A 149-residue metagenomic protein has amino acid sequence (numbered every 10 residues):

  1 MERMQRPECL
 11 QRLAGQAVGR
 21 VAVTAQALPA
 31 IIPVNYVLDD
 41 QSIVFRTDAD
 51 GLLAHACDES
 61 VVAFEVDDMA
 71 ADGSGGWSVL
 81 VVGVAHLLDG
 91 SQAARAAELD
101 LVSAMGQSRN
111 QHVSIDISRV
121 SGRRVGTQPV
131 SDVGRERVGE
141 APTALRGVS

Functional and structural regions predicted by a protein language model:
M1-R20: Short, basic/aromatic recognition patches
Q16-D48: Short beta-strand segments
V21, I43, A85-H86, V120: Short beta-strand segments in beta-sandwich/barrel cores
Q26, L101-V148: Short, active-site-adjacent segments that bind or coordinate small-molecule cofactors and metal centers
N35-L38, V84, P129: A short, sequence-level motif marking secondary-structure junctions
L38-D40, D89, S121: A generic structural motif
D39-Q41, L52-H55, A96, S131-V133: A short local loop/turn or secondary-structure capping micro-motif enriched for an aromatic residue
A49-V113, I117-R119: Short, structured beta-strand-loop surface elements
